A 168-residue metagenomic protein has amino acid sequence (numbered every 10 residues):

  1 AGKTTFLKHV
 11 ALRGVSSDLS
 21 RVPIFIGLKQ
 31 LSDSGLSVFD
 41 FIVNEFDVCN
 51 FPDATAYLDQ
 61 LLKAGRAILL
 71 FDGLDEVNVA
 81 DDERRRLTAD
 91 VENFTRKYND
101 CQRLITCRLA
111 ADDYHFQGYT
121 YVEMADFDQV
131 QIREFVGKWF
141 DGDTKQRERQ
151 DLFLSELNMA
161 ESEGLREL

Functional and structural regions predicted by a protein language model:
A1-L168: P-loop NTPase signaling cores
